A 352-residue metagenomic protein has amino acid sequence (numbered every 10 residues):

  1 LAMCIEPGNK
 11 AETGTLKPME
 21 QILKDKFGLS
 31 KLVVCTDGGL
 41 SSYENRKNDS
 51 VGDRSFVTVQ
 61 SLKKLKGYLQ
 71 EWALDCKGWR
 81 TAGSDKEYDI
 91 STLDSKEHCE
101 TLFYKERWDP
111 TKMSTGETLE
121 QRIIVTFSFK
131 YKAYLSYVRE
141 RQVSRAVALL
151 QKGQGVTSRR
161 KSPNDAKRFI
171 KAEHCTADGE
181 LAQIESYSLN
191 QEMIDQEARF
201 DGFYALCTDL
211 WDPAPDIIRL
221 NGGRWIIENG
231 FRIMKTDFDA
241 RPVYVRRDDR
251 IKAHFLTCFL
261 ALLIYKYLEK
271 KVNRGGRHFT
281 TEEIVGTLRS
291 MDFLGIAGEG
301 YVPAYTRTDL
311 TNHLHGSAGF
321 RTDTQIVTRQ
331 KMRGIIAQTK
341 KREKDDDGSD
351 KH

Functional and structural regions predicted by a protein language model:
L1-H352: Anion-binding and metal-coordination hotspots
